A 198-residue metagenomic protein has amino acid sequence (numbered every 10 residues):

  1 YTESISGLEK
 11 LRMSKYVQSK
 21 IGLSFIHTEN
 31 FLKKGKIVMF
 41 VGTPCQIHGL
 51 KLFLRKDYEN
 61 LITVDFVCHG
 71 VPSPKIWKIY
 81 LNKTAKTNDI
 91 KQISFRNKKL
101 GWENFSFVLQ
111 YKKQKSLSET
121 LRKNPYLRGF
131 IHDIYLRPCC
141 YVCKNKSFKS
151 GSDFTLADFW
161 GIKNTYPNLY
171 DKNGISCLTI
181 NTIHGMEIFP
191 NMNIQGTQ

Functional and structural regions predicted by a protein language model:
Y1-Q198: Iron-sulfur-associated redox domains of electron-transfer enzymes in respiratory and anaerobic energy metabolism
